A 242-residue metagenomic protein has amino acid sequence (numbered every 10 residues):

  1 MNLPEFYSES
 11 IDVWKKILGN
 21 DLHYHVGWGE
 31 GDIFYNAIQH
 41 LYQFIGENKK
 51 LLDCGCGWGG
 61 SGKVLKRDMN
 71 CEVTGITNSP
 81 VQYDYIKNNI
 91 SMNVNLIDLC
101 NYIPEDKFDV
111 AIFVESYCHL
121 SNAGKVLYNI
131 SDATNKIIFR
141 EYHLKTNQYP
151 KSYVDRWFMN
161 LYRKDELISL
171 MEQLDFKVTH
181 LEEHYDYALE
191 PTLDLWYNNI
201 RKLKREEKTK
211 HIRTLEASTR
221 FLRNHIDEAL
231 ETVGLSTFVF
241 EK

Functional and structural regions predicted by a protein language model:
M1-Y24: N-terminal, positively charged/glycine-rich alpha-helical extensions of SAM-dependent methyltransferases
G31-E47: Conserved alpha-helix/loop element of class I SAM-dependent methyltransferases that forms part of the SAM/SAH-binding
W58-N93, D98-C100: Class I SAM-dependent methyltransferase SAM/SAH-binding core
I112: A conserved beta-strand element that flanks and buttresses the S-adenosyl-L-methionine
G124-K136: A short glycine-rich, Lys/Arg-flanked "PGG" loop and its adjoining helix->strand segment in the class I
F139-M159: Short, glycine-/aromatic-enriched active-site segment of Class I SAM-dependent methyltransferases
N160-D175: Short alpha-helix
E183-K242: Conserved Class I S-adenosyl-L-methionine
